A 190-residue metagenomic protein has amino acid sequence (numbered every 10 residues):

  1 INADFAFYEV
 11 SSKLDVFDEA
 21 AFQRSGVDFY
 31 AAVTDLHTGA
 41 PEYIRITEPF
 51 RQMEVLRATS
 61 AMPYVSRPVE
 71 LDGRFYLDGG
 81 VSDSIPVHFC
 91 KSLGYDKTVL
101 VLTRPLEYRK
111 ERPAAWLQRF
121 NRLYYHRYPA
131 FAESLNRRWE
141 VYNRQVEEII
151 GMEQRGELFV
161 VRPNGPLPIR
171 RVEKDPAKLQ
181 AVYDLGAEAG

Functional and structural regions predicted by a protein language model:
I1-G190: Patatin-like phospholipase
